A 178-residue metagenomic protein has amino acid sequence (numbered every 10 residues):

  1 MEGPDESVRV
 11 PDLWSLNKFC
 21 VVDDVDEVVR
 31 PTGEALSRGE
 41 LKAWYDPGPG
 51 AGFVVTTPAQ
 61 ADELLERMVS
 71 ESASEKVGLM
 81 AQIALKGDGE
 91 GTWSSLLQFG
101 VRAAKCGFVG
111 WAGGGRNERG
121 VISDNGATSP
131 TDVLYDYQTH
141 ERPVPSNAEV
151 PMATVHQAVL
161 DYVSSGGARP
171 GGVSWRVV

Functional and structural regions predicted by a protein language model:
M1-L79, G110-V178: Acidic, proline/glycine-rich low-complexity IDRs
E75-A112: The feature represents the first ordered module of a protein
